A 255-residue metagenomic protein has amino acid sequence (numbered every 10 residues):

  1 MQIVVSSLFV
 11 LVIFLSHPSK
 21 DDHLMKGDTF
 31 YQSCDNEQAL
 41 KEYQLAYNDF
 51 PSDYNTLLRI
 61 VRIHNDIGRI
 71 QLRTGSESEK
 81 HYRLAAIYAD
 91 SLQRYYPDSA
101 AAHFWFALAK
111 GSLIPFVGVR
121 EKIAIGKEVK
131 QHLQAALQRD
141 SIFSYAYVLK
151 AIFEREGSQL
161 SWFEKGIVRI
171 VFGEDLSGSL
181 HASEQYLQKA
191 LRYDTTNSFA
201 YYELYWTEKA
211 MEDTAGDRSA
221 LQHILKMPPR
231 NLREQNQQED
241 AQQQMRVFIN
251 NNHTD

Functional and structural regions predicted by a protein language model:
M1-V10: Sec-dependent signal peptide recognition, specifically the positively charged N-region followed immediately by
F9-L72: N-terminal leader/linker segments that initiate helical-solenoid repeat arrays
F30-Q38, E42, I63-D98, L108-I142 (+3 more regions): Short coil/linker segments at helix-helix boundaries
F163-V171, S177, D194, S198-F199 (+1 more regions): Terminal, low-structured helical/coil segments at or just beyond the last alpha-helical repeat
A182-Q185, D194-D217, H223, M227-R230 (+1 more regions): Long, repeat-rich segments with strong aromatic
